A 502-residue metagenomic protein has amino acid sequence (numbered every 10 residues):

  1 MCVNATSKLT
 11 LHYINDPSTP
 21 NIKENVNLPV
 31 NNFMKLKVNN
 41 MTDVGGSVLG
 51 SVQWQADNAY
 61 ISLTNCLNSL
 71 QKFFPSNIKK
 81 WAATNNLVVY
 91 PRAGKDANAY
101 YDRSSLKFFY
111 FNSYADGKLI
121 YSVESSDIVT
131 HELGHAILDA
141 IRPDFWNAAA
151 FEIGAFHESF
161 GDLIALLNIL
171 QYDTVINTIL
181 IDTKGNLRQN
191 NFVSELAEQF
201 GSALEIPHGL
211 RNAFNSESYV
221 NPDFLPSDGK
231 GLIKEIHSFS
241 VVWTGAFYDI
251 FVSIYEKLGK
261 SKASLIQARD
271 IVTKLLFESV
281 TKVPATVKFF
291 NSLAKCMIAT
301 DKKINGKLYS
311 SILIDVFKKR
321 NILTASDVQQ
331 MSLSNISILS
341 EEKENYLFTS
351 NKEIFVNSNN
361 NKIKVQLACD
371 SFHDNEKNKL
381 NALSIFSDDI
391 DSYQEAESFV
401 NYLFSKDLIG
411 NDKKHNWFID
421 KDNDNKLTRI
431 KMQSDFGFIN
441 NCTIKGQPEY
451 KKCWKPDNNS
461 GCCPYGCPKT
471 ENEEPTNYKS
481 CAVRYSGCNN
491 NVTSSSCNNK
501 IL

Functional and structural regions predicted by a protein language model:
M1-V52: Non-catalytic architectural context of zinc metalloproteases
V52-S126, L138-K452, K479, G487-I501: Zinc-dependent metallohydrolase catalytic domains
V129: A conserved beta-strand element that flanks and buttresses the S-adenosyl-L-methionine
E132: Walker B catalytic acidic pair
Y450-C463: Long, compositionally biased low-complexity repeat segments characteristic of intrinsically disordered regions
T470-P475: Extracellular/cell-surface secretome signature
